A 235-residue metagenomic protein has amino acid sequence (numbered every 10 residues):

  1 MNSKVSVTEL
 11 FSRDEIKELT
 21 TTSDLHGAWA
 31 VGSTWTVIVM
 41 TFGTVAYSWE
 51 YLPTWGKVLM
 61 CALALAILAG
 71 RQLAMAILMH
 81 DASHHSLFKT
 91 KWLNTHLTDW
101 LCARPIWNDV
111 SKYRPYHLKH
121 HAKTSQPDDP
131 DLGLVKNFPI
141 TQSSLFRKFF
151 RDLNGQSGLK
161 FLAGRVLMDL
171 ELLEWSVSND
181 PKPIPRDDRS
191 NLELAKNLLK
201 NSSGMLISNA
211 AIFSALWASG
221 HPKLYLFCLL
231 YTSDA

Functional and structural regions predicted by a protein language model:
M1-A69, A103-L226: Non-catalytic, topology-defining segments of multipass membrane proteins
Q72-K91, Y113-S125: Acidic (Asp/Glu-rich) catalytic motifs at the cytosolic membrane interface
H84, C102-A103: General structural signal for alpha-helix termini and helix-helix connectors
T90-C102: Post-HEXXH active-site segment of zinc metalloproteases
Y231-A235: Conserved small/polar residues in nucleotide/adenosyl-binding loops
